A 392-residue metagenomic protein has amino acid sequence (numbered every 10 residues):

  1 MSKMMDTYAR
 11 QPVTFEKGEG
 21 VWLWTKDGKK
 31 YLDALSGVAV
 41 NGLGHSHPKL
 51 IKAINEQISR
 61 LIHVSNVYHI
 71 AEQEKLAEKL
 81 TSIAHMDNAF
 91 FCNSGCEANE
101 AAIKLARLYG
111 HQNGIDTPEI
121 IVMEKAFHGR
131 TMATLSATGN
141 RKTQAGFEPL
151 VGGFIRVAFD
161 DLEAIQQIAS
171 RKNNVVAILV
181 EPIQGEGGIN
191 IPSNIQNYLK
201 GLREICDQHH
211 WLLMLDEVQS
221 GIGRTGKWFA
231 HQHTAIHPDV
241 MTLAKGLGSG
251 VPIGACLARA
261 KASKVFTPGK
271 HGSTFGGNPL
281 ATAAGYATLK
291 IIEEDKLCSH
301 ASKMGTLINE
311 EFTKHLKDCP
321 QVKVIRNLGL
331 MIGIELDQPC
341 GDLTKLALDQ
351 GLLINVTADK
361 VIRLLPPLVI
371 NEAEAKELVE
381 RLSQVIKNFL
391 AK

Functional and structural regions predicted by a protein language model:
M1-K392: Conserved N-terminal phosphate-binding loop of PLP-dependent enzymes in the Aspartate aminotransferase
